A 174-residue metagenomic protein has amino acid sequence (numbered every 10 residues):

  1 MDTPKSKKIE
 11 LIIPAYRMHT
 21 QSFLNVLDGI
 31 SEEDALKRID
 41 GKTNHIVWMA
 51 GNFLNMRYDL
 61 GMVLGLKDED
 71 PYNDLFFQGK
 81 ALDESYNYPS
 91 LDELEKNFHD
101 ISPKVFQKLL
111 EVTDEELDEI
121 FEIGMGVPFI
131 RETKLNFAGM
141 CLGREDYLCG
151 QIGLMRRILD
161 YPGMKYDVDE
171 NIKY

Functional and structural regions predicted by a protein language model:
M1-R17: Extreme N-terminal tail/first-helix region
K5-K8, K42, N87, L94 (+1 more regions): Residue-level recognition of alpha-helical structural elements
I13-R17, L24, D34-K80, I123-Y174: Short, contiguous alpha-helical
P14-Q21, E111-E116: An acidic intrinsically disordered interaction segment
Y16, T20, L27, F98 (+1 more regions): Hydrophobic alpha-helical core bundles mediating ligand binding, dimerization, or RNAP-core interactions
G29, N52-N55, D100: Residues within well-ordered alpha-helical secondary structure of globular protein domains
G29-L36, K108-I120, R157-P162: Surface-exposed helix-capping loop/turn segments at secondary-structure junctions
L82-F121, N136-E145: Acidic/histidine-rich alpha-helical segments that form the ligand environment of transition-metal centers
